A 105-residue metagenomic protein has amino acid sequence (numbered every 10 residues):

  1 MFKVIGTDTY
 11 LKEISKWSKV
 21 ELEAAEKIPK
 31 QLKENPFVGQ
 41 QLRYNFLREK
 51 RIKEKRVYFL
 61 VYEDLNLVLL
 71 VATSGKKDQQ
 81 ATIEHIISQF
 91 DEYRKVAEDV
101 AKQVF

Functional and structural regions predicted by a protein language model:
M1-E23, D99-F105: Arg/Lys-rich, positively charged N-terminal/basic patches that mediate binding to nucleic acids
K3, V61-F105: Enriched for short, Lys/Arg-rich terminal
E13, K27-I28, Q89: A ubiquitous structural signal for well-ordered alpha-helices
E13, L47, S74: Conserved short-loop catalytic and cofactor-binding motifs
K27-R51, A97-F105: A short, surface-exposed loop/turn module that caps and links secondary-structure elements
Q31-V38, K55-V57, E63-L67, K76-D78: Short, charged/polar surface micro-motifs in flexible loops or helix N-caps
N35, L42-R43, L47, V57 (+3 more regions): Short amphipathic alpha-helical interaction elements located at domain edges and within/adjacent to intrinsically
K50-K53, A72: Short His-Asn-centered micro-motif
